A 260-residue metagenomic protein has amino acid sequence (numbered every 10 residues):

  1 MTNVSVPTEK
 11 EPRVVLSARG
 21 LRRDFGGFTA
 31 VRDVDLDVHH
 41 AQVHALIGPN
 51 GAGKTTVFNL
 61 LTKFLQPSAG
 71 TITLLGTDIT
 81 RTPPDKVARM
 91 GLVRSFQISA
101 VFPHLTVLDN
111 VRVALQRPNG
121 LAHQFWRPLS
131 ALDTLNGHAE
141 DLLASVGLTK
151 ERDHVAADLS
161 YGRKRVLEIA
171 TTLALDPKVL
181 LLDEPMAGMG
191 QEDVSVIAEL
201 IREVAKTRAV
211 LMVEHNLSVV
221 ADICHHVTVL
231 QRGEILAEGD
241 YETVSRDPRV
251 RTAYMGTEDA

Functional and structural regions predicted by a protein language model:
T2-A260: Glycine-rich phosphate-binding loops of nucleotide-dependent enzymes
